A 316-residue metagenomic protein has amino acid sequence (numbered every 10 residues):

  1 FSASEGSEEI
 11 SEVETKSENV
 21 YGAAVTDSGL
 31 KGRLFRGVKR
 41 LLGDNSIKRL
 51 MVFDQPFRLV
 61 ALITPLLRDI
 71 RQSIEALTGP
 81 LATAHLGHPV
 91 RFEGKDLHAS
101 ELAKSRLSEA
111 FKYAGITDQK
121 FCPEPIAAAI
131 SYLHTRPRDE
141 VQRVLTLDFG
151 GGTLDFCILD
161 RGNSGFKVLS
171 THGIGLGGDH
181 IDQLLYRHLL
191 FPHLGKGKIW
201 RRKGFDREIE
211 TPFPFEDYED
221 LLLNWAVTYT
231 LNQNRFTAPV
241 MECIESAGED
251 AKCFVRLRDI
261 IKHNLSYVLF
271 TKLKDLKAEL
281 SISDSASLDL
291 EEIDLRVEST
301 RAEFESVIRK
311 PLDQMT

Functional and structural regions predicted by a protein language model:
F1, D155-D160: Short beta-strand scaffold segments in enzyme catalytic cores
F1-R49, G177-D179, Q183-L222: Early-domain small/polar-rich strand-loop-helix modules and first-structured segments of the mature chain
T26-T146, G248-L295: Nucleotide/phosphate-binding catalytic cleft detector across ATP-hydrolyzing and phosphate-transferring enzymes
S28, L97, G115, T171-Q183 (+4 more regions): Hydrophobic alpha-helical scaffolding
L34, R58-L67, F121-C122, G177-L185 (+2 more regions): Phosphate/oxyanion-binding active-site loops and adjacent basic polyanion-contact surfaces
P89, T146-L154, G162, G177-D179 (+1 more regions): A short acidic Gly-Thr/Ser loop motif
R161-E292: Phosphate-binding glycine-rich/basic clefts of nucleotide- and phosphate-handling proteins, predominantly
D284-T316: C-terminal or late-domain output modules
